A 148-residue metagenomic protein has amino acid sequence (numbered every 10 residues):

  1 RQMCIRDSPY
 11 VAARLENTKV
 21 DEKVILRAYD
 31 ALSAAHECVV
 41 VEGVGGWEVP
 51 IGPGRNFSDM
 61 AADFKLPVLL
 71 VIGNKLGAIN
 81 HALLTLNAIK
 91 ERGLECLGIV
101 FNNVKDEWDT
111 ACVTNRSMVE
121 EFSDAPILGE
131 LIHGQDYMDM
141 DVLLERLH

Functional and structural regions predicted by a protein language model:
R1-I5: Short, small-residue-biased leader/transition segments that mark boundaries at the very start of proteins
R6-I51, S58: Phosphate-binding/switch loop-helix module in NTP-utilizing enzymes
V40-E42, L69-V71, V100: Structural motif
G46-W47, K75-L76, N103-E107: Short histidine/acidic/glycine/proline-rich micro-motifs that form metal- and phosphate-coordinating active-site loops
G52-D59, L83-L86, C112-S117: Charged helix-capping and loop-helix junction motifs
G52-N74: Inter-motif core of Ras-like GTPase G domains
N87-H148: C-terminal lobe/tail of nucleotide-utilizing enzymes
